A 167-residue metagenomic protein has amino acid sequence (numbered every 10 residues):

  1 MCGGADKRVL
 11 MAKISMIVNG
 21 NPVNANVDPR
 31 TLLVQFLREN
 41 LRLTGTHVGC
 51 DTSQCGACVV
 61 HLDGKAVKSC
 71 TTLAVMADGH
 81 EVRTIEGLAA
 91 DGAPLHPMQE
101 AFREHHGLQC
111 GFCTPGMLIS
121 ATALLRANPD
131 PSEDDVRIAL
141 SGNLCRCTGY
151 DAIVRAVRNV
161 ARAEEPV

Functional and structural regions predicted by a protein language model:
C2-V167: Signature of N-terminal electron-transfer/Fe-S-associated modules in redox systems
